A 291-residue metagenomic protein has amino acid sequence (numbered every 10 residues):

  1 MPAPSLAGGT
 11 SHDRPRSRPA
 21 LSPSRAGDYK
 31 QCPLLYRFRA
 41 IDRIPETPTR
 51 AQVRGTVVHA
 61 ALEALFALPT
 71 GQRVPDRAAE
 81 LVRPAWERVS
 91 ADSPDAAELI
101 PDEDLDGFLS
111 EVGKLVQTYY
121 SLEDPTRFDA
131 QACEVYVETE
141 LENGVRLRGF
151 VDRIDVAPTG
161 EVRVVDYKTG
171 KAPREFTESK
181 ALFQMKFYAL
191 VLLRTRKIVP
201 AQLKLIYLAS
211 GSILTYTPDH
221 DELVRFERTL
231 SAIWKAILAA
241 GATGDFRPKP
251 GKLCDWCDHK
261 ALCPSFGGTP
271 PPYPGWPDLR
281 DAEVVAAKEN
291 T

Functional and structural regions predicted by a protein language model:
M1-Q52, L279-T291: C-terminal, charged and often intrinsically disordered regions of DNA end-processing helicases and nucleases
S5, T10, D76, T159 (+1 more regions): Metal-dependent nuclease catalytic regions and adjoining charged, substrate-binding loops involved in nucleic-acid end
L34-D42, H59-L62, A91-D92, V165-T169 (+2 more regions): Short acidic (Asp/Glu) and glycine-rich catalytic loops that position anionic groups and cofactors
D42-A51, A67-R73, R174-E175, G244-D245: Short, polar/flexible loop-turn hinges at active-site or ligand-entry regions and domain interfaces
R50, R54, F108, A181-Q184 (+1 more regions): Hydrophobic (often cysteine-bearing) scaffold residues that line and stabilize catalytic clefts of nucleotide/cofactor
H59-T70, W234-L238, A242: Regular secondary-structure segments
A61-C133: A non-catalytic, helix-rich entry segment at domain boundaries
V135-L230: Mg2+/Mn2+-dependent nuclease catalytic core
